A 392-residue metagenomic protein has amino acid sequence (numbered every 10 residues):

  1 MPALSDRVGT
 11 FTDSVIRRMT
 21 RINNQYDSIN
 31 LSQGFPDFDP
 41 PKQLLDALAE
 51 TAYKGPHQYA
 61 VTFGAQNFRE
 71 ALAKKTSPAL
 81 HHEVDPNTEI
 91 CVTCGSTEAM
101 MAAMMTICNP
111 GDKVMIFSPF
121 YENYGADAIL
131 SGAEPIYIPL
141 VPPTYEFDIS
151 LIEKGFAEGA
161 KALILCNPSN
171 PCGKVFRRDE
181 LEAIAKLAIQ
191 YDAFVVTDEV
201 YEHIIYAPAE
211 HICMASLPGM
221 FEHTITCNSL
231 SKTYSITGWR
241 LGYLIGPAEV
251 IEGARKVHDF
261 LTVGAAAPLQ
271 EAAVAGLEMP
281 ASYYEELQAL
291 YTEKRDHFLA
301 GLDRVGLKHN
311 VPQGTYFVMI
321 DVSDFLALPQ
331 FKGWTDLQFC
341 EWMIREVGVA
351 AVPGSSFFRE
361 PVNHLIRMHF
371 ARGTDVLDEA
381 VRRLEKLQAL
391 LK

Functional and structural regions predicted by a protein language model:
S5-G95, A102, E278-M279, L390-K392: N-terminal small-domain helix-loop-helix segment of the aminotransferase-like
Y26, S131, Q190-Y191, V305 (+2 more regions): Helix C-cap/helix->beta junction micro-motif
K74, M115, K332-G333, W342-A351 (+1 more regions): PLP-dependent enzyme catalytic core of the Aspartate aminotransferase-like
P86, M105-L165, R178: PLP-dependent aminotransferase-like
A133, Q190-A193, F221-E222: A short helix->loop->beta-strand "cap" motif at the edges of active sites that frequently abuts
L140-A207: Active-site phosphate-binding strand-loop segment of PLP-dependent enzymes
L217, E222-T292, D296-K308, K386-A389: Conserved core segment of the aminotransferase class I/II
Y291-T292, V305-E346, I366: Conserved PLP-binding catalytic core of the aspartate aminotransferase-like
